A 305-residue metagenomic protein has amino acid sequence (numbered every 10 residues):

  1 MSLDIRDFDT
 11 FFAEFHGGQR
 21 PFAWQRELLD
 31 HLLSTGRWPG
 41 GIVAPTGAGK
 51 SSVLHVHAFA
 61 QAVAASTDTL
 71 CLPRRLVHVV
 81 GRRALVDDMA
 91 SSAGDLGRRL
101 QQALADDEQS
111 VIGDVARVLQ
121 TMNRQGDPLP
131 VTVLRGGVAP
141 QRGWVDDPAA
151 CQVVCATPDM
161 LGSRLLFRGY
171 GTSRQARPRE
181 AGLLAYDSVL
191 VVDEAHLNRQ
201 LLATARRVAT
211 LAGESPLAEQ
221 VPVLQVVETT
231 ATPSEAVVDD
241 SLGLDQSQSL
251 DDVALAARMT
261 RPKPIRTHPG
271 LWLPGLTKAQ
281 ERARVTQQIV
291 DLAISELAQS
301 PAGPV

Functional and structural regions predicted by a protein language model:
S2-A44: Conserved pre-motif I regulatory segment
R37-H57: Walker A/P-loop
K50-V63, L202-T204: Motif I (Walker A/P-loop) of helicase-class P-loop NTPases
V56-S91, L183-Y186, P301: Conserved SF1/SF2 helicase motif Ia
C71-R98, Q102-D114, D159-S163: Conserved Walker A/P-loop ATP-binding site and its immediately adjacent core in helicase/helicase-like ATPase domains
Q101-R174: Inter-Walker segment of RecA-like/P-loop motor cores
P178-A181, A185-V189, E194-M259: Post-DEXD/H (motif II) to motif III coupling segment of the RecA-like Helicase ATP-binding lobe
S234-V305: Conserved interdomain linker/interface between the two RecA-like ATPase lobes of SF2 helicase motors
